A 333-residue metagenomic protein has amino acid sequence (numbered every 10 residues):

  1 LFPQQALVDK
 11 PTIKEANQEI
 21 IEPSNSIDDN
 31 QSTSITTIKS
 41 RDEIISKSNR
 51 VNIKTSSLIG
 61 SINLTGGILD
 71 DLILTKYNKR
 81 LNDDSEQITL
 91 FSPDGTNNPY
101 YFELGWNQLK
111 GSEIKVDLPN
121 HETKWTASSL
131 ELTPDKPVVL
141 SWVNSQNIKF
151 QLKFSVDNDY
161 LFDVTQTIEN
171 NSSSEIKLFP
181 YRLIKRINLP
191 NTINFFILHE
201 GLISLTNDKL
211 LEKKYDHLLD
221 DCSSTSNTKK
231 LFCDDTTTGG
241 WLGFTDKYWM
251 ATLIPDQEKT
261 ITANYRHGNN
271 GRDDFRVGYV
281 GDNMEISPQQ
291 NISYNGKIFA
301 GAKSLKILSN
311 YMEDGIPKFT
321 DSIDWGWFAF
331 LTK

Functional and structural regions predicted by a protein language model:
Q4-L90: Juxtamembrane extramembrane loops of integral membrane proteins
T12, I20, Q31-S32, L211 (+3 more regions): Low-complexity, compositionally biased segments
S40, K214, S322-G326: Secondary-structure junction/capping motif
R50, K54-D321: Soluble non-transmembrane domains of integral membrane proteins
I316-T332: Short, membrane-interfacial amphipathic segments enriched in basic
